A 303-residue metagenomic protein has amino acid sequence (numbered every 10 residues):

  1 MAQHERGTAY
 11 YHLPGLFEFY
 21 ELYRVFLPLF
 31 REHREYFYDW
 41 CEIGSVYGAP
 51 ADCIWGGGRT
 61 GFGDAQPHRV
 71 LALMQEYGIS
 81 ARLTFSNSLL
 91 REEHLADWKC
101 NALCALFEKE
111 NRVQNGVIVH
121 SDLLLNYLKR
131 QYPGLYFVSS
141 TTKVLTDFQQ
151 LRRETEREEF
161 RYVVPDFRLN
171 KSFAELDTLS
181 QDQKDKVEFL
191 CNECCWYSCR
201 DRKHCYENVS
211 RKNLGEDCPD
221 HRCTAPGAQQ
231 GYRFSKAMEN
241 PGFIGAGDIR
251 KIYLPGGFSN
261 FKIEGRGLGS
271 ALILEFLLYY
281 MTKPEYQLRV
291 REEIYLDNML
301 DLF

Functional and structural regions predicted by a protein language model:
A2-Q150, E154, F160-F303: Active-site pocket-lining/capping segments in soluble small-molecule metabolic enzymes
